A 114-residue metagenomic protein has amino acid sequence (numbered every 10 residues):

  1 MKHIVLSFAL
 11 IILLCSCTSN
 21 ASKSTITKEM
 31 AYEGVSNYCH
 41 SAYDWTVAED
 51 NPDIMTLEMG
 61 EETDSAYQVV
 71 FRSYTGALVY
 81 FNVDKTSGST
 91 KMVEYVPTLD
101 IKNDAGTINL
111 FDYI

Functional and structural regions predicted by a protein language model:
M1-I4, F8-L10: Positively charged n-region of N-terminal signal peptides that target proteins for export
L13-S16: C-terminal motif of bacterial Sec signal peptides marking the signal peptidase cleavage site
S19-N20, K91: N-terminal compositionally biased, intrinsically disordered segments and leader/signal-like regions
N20-M55, T107-I114: Short, non-transmembrane alpha-helical segments in secretory-pathway proteins
S24-Y32, G60-D64, Y74-G76, I101: Solvent-exposed, acidic/flexible segments
V47-T90: Exposed beta-strand-loop-beta-strand "reactive/processing" segments of non-cytosolic proteins
Y80-I114: A short, surface-exposed interaction/processing loop segment used at functional sites
